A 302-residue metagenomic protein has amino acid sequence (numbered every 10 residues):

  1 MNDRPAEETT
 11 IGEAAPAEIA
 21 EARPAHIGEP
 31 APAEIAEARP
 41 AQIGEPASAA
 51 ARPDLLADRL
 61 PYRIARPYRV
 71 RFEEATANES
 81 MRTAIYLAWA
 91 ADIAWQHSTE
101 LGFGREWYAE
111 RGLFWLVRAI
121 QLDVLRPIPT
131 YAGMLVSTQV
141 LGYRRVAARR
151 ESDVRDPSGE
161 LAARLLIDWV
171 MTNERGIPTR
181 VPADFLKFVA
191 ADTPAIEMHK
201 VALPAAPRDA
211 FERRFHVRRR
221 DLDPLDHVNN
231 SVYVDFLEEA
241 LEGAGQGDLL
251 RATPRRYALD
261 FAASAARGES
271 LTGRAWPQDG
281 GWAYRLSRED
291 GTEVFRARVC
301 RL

Functional and structural regions predicted by a protein language model:
N2-P5, G44-V117, R164-L166, T172-R255: Hot-dog-fold acyl-thioester-processing enzymes
N2-R4, G44-S48, P53-L55, L60-R66 (+4 more regions): HotDog/MaoC-like acyl-thioester-processing domains
I11-A47: Long, intrinsically disordered low-complexity tandem-repeat segments
G112-P127, A252-S264: Small beta-barrel nucleic-acid-binding modules, principally OB-folds
L241-W276: Charge-rich, low-complexity terminal tails
